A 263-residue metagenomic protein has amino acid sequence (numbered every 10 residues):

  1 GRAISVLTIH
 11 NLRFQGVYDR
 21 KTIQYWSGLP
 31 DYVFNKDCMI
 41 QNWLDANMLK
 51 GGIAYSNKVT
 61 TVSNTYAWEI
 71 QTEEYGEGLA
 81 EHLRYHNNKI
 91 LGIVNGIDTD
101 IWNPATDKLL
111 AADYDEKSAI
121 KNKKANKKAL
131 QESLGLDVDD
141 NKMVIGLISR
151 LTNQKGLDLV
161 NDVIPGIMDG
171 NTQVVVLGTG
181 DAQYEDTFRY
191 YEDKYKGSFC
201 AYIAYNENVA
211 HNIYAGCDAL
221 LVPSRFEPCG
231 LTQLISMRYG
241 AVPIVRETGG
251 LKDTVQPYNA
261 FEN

Functional and structural regions predicted by a protein language model:
G1-N263: Catalytic cores of nucleotide-sugar-dependent glycosyltransferases that transfer UDP/GDP/TDP-activated
